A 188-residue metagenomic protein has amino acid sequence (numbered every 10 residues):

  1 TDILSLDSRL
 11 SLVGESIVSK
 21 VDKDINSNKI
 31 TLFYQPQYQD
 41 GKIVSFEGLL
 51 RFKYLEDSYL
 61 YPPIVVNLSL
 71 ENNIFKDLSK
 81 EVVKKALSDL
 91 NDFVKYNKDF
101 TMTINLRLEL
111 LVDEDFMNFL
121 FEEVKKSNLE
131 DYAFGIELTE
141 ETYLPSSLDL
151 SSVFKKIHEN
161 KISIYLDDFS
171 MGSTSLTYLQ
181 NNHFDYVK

Functional and structural regions predicted by a protein language model:
L4-L68, N105, L166: Active-site core of bacterial EAL-family cyclic-dinucleotide phosphodiesterase domains
L10, G14-I17, E71, S79 (+4 more regions): The cytosolic transmitter module of two-component sensor histidine kinases
I25, V94, H158: Conserved ATPase "switch" residues in P-loop NTPase domains
I43-E47, Y54, I74-D149: Catalytic core of bacterial c-di-GMP phosphodiesterases, primarily the EAL and HD-GYP domains, capturing alpha-helical
P63-N67, K76, K155: Conserved long alpha-helical elements within nucleotide-processing catalytic cores of c-di-GMP signaling and class III
N67, D113, N181: Phosphate-coordinating loops and pocket residues in cytosolic domains that bind phosphorylated ligands
E123-K188: The catalytic core of metal-dependent phosphodiesterases that act on cyclic dinucleotides
